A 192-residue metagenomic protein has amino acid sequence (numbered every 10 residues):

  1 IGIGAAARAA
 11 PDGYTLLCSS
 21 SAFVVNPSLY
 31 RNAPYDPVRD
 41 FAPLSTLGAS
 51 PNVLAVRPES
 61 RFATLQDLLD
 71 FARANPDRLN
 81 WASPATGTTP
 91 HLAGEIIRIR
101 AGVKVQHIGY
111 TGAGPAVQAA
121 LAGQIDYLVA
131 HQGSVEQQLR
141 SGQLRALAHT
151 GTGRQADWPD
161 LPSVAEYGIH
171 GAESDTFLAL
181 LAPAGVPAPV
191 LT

Functional and structural regions predicted by a protein language model:
G2-P11, I96-R100, G114-Q124, L128 (+1 more regions): Short helices/loops that flank or line small-molecule/ion binding pockets
I3, V24-S28: Adenylate-forming
R8-Y14, S28-P115, V164, S174-T192: Hinge/capping helix and adjacent helix->loop/strand transition within the periplasmic-binding protein
G13-S19, N80, D126-A130, R145-A148: Paired acidic/hydrophobic, glycine-rich loop segments that form the ligand-binding mouth/hinge of periplasmic-binding
C18-F23, G112-A113, A130-V135, T150-T152 (+1 more regions): Beta->alpha turn/N-cap motifs
P27, A156-W158: Cytochrome P450 core scaffold surrounding the K-helix E-X-X-R motif and the conserved "meander" helix-loop region
A42, L68, Q143-A156, E173: Conserved helix-loop-beta element of the AMP-binding
